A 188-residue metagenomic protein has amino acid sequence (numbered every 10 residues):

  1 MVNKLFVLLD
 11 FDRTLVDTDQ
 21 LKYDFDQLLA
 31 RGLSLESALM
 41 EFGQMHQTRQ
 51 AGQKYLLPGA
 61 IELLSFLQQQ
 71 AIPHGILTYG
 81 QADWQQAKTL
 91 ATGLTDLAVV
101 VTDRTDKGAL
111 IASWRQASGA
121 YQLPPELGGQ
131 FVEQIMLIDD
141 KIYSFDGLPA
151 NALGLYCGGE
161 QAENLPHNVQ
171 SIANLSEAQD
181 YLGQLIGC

Functional and structural regions predicted by a protein language model:
M1-Q44: Active-site neighborhood of HAD-like aspartate-dependent phosphohydrolases
E41-G52, A98-V99: Glycine-rich phosphate-binding "P-loop"
T48-G75, A109-I111: Short, acidic loop-to-helix structural element flanking the phosphoryl-transfer center in phosphate-processing enzymes
Q68-G75, G80-T105: Substrate-recognition/cap helix-loop segment adjacent to the acidic, metal-dependent catalytic center of Asp-based
A98-R104, Q170-Y181: Short acidic-hydrophobic, aromatic-tinged amphipathic segments that line or gate anion-handling sites
V101-K107, G158-E163: Short, acidic/turn-prone active-site loops that include or flank metal/cofactor- and phosphate-binding residues
G108-L148: Conserved Lys-Pro-Asp/Glu-containing loop-to-beta segment of HAD-superfamily phosphomonoesterases, centered on
V132-S176: Acidic, Mg2+-coordinating phosphoryl-transfer loop and its flanking beta/alpha structural elements, shared across
